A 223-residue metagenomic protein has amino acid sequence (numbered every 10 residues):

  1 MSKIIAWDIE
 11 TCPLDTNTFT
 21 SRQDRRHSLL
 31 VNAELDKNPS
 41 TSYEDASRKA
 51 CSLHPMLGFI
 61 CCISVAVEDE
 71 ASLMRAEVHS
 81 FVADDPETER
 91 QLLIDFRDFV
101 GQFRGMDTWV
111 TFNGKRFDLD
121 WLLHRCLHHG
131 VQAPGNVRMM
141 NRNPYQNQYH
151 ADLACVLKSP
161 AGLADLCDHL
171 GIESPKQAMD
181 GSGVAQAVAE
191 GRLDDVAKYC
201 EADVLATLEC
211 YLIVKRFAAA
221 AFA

Functional and structural regions predicted by a protein language model:
S2, G58-P86, R104-A223: Metal-dependent phosphoesterase core characteristic of DEDDh/y 3'-5' exonuclease domains
S2-H124: Conserved non-catalytic scaffold segment of RNase H-like nuclease domains
